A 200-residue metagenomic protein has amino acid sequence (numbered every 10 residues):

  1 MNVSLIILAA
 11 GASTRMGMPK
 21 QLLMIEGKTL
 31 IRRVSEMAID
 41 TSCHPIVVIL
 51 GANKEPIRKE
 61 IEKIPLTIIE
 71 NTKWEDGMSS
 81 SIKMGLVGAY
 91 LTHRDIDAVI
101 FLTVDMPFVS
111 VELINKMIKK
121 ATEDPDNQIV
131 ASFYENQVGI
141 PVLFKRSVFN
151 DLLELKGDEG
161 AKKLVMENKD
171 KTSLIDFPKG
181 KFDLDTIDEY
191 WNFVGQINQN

Functional and structural regions predicted by a protein language model:
M1, L5, N150, E154-N200: Conserved alpha/beta core of the MobA/IspD/sugar-nucleotide pyrophosphorylase nucleotidyltransferase superfamily
M1-R58: N-terminal glycine-rich phosphate-binding loop and ensuing alpha1 helix
M16, I57-I61, M117, L152 (+1 more regions): Hydrophobic packing residues within well-ordered alpha-helices of enzyme cores
I25, I69-N71, S132, I175 (+1 more regions): Hydrophobic residues at beta-strand termini and immediately following loops that shape nucleotide-binding pockets
R33-D97: Conserved N-terminal catalytic core of the sugar/cofactor nucleotidyltransferase
A52-N53, K73, G77, E112 (+4 more regions): Short beta->alpha linker loops
T67, Q128, K171-S173: Conserved beta-strand segments of alpha/beta enzyme cores
D76-R146: Conserved beta-loop-beta/alpha segment of the NTase-like Rossmann-fold superfamily that binds/positions NTPs
